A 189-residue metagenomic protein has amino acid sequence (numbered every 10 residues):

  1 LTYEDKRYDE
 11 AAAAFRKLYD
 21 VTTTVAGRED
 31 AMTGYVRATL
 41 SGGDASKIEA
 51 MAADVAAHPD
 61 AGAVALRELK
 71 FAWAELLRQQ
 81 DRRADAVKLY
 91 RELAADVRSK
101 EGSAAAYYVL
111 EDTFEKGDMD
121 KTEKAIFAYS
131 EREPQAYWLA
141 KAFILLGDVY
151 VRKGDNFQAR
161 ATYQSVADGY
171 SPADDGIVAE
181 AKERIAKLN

Functional and structural regions predicted by a protein language model:
L1-N189: Acidic, polar-rich low-complexity tracts and alpha-helical solenoid repeat scaffolds
